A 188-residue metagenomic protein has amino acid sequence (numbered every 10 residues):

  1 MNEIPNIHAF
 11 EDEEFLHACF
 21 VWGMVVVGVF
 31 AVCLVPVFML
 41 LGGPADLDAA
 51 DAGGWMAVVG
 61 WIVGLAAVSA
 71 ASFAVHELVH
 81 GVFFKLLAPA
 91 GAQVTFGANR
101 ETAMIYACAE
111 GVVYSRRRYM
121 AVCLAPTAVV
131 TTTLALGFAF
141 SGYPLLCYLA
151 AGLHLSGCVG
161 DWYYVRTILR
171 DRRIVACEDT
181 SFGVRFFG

Functional and structural regions predicted by a protein language model:
M1-D46, R100-G188: Metalloprotease/metallohydrolase-associated module, dominated by Zn2+-dependent proteases
A45-V58: Perimembrane loop-to-helix junctions flanking transmembrane segments
A52, W61, F84-L87: Short low-complexity stretches enriched in small and charged residues
W55-F73: Short pre-active-site segment immediately N-terminal to the catalytic Zn-binding motif
A71, V75-H76, Y164, I168: Membrane-helix interfacial anchor on the cytosolic side
S72-K85, P126: Active-site recognition of the HExxH zinc-binding catalytic motif
H80-Q93, R170-D171: Catalytic Zn2+-binding segment of zinc metalloproteases
Q93, A98-R100: Extended, polar beta-sheet/loop recognition surfaces of beta-rich domains that mediate binding to diverse ligands
